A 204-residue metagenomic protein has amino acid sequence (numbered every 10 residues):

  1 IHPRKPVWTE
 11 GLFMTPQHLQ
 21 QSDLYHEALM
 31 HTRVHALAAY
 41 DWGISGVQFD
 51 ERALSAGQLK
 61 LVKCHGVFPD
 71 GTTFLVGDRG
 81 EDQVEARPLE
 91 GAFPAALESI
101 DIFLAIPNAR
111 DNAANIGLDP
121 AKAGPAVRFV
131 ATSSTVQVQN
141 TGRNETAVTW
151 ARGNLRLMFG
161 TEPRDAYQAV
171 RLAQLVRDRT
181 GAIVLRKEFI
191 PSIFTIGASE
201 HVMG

Functional and structural regions predicted by a protein language model:
I1-A121: Glycine-rich, compositionally biased intrinsically disordered regions
P120-V130: A short alpha->loop->secondary-structure connector
R128-G204: Mixed-charge (acidic/basic) macromolecular-recognition segments
